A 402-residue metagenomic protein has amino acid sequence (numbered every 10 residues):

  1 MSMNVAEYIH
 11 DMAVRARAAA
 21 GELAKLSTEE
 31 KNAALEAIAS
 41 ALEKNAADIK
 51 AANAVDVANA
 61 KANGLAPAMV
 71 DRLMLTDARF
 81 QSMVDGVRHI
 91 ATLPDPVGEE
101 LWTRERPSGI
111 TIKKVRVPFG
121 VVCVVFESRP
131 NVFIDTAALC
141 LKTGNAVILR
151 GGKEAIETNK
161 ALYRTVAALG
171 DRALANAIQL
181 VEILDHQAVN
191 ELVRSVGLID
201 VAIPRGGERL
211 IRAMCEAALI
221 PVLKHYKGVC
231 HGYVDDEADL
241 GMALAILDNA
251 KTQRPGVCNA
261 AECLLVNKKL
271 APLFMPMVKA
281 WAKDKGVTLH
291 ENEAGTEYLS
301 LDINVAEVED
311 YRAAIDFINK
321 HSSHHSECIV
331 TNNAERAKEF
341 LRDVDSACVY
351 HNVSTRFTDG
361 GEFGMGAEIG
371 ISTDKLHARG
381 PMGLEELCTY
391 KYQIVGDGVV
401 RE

Functional and structural regions predicted by a protein language model:
M1-I112, L139: N-terminal Rossmann-like NAD(P)+-binding subdomain of aldehyde/semialdehyde dehydrogenases
T76, V84, P107, T111-K114 (+1 more regions): A structured beta-alpha segment of the ubiquitous adenosine-cofactor-binding alpha/beta core
T92, P96-A167, I220-K224: Conserved small-residue-rich beta-alpha loop and adjacent elements that most often cradle the phosphate/pyrophosphate
T103-R104, K113-P118, L141, D171-L174 (+11 more regions): Solvent-exposed alpha-helices and their adjacent loops that cap or buttress functional pockets in soluble metabolic
E127-N131, D135-A146, A161, T165-A168 (+2 more regions): ALDH superfamily catalytic-core signature
A167-V181: A glycine-rich helix N-cap at a beta->alpha junction
A294-E402: Conserved C-terminal structural/oligomerization subdomain of aldehyde/semialdehyde dehydrogenase
